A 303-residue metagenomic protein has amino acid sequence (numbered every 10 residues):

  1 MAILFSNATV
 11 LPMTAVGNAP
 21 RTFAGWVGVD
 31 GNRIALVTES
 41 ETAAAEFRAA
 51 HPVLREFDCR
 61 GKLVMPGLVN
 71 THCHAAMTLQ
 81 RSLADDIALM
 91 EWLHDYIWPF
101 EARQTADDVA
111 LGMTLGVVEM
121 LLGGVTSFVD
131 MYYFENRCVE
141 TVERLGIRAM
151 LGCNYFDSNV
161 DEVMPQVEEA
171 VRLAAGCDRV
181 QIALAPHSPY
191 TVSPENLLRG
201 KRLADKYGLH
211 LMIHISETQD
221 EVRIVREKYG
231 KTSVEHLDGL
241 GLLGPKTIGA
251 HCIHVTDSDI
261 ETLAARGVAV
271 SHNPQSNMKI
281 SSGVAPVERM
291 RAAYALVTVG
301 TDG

Functional and structural regions predicted by a protein language model:
M1-R48: N-terminal metal-binding scaffold of metallo-dependent hydrolase/deaminase domains
I3-S6, E46-E91, T114, V118-L122: Replace "His-x-His-based motif
A8, V27, N32, G61 (+9 more regions): Divalent metal-coordination and catalytic microenvironments
R81-G146, Q166-G176: Alpha-helical scaffold segments that flank or form the walls of functional sites
V125, I147, G208, G267-V268: A structural motif
R137-I253: Metal-coordinating catalytic core of metallo-dependent amide/deamination hydrolases
V192, L242-G303: Active-site-adjacent C-terminal substructures of enzyme catalytic domains
